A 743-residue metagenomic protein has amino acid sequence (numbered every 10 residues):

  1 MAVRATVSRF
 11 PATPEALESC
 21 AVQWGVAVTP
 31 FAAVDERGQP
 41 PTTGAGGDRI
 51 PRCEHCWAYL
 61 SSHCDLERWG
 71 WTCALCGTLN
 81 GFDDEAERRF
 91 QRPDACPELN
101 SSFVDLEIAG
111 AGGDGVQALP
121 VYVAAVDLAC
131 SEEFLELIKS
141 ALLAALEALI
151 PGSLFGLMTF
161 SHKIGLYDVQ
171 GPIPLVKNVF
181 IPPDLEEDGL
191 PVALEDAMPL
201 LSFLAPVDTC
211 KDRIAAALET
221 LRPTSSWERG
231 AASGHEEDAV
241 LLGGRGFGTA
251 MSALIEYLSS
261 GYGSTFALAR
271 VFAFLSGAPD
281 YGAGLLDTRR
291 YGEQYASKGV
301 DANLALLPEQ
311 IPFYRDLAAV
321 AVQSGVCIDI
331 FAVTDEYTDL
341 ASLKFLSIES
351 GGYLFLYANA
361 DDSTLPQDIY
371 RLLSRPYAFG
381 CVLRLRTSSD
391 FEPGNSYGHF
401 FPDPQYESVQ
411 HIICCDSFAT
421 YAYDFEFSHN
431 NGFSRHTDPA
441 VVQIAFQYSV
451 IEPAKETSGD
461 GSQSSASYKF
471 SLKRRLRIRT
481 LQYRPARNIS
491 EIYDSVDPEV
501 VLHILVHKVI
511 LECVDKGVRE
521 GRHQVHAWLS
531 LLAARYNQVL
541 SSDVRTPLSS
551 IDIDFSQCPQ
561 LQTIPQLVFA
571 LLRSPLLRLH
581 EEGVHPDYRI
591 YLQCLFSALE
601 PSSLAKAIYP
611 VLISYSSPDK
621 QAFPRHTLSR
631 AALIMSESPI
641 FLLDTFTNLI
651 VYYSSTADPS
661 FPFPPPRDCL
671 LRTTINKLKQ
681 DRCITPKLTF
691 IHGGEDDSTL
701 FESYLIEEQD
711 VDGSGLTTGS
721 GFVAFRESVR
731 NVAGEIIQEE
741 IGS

Functional and structural regions predicted by a protein language model:
M1-S743: Extended acidic, low-complexity intrinsically disordered regions
